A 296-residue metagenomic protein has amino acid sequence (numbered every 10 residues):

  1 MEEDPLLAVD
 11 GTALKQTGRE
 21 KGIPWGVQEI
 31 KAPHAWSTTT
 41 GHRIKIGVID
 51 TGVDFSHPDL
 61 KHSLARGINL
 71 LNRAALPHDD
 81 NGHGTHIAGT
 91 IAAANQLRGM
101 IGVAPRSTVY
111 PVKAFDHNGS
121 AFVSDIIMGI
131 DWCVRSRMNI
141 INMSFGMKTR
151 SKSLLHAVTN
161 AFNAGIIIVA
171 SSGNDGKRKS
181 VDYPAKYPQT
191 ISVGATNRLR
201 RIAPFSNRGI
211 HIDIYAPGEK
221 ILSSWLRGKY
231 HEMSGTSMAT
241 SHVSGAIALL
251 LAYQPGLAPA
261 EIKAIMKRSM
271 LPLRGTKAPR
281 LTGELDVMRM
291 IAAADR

Functional and structural regions predicted by a protein language model:
M1-K45, V53, P58-D59, R280-V287: Protease zymogen maturation seam
E2, A65, L71, Y110 (+4 more regions): Structural detector of well-ordered beta-strand residues that form the stable sheet scaffold of enzyme domains
W36-I46, V53-R66, A75-V123, Y187-Q189 (+2 more regions): Subtilisin-like serine protease catalytic core
D50, D182-G256, A260-R268, I291-A292: Extracellular S/T/G-rich loop segment that most often corresponds to the catalytic His/Ser-adjacent loop
D54-S56, R98, K148-R150, D175-K179: Active-site environment of divalent metal-dependent phosphoester hydrolases
G89, S120-N142: Substrate-binding/charge-relay-adjacent region of secreted/lumenal peptidase catalytic domains
V134, M138-S144, K152, A164 (+3 more regions): C-terminal subdomain of the subtilisin-like protease fold in secreted/lumenal serine endopeptidases
R150-I167: Catalytic-core regions built around general acid/base machinery
